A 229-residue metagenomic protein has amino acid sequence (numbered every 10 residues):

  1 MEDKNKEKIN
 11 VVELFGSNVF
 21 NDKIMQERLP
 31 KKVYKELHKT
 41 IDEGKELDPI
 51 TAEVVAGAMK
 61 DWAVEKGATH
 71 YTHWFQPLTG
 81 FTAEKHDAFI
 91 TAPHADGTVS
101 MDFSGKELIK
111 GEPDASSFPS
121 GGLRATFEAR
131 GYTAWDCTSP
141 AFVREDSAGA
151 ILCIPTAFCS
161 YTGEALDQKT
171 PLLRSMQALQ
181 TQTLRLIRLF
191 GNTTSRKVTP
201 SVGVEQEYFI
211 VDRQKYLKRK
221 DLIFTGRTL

Functional and structural regions predicted by a protein language model:
E2-E7, Q26-E27, A58, R144-I154 (+1 more regions): Short, functional N-terminal and low-complexity linear motifs
D3-S104, I109-F127: Histidine/acidic residue-rich metal-binding segments in metalloenzymes
A129-L229: Glycine-rich, acidic/polar active-site loops that bind/position phosphate-bearing ligands
